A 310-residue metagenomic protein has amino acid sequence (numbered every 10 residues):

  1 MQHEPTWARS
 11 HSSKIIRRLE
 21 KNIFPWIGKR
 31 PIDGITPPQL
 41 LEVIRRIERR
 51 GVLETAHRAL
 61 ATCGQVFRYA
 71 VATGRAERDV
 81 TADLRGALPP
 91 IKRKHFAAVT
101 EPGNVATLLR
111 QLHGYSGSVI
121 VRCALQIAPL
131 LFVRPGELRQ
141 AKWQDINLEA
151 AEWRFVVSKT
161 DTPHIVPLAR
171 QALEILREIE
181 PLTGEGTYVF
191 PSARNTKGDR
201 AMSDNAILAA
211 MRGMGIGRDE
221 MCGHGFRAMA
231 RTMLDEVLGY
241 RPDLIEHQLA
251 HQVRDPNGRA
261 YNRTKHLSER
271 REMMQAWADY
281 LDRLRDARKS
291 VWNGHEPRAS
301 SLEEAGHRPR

Functional and structural regions predicted by a protein language model:
M1-E20: Short, aromatic/basic-rich helix-turn unit that serves as a nucleic-acid recognition element
R9-S13, F24-R45, A97, G223: A Lys/Arg-rich helix-loop hairpin that forms a DNA/phosphate-binding surface
K14, E42, R58, A82 (+4 more regions): DNA-binding alpha-helical recognition surfaces that contact promoter or target DNA
I47-G64, A72-A141, E149, K159-P163 (+3 more regions): Basic, Lys/Arg- and aromatic-enriched nucleic-acid-binding interface segment
R78, Q144-E152, R218-E220, G239-N262 (+2 more regions): Short, polar N-cap/turn motifs at the start of nucleic acid-interacting alpha helices
A106, R110-R122, L131, V166 (+6 more regions): Short, basic (Lys/Arg/His-rich) helix/loop patches that form interaction surfaces in the mid-to-C-terminal regions
R170, E174-G186, P191-D199, V253-P256 (+1 more regions): C-terminal secondary-structure termini that scaffold catalytic or DNA-interacting sites
